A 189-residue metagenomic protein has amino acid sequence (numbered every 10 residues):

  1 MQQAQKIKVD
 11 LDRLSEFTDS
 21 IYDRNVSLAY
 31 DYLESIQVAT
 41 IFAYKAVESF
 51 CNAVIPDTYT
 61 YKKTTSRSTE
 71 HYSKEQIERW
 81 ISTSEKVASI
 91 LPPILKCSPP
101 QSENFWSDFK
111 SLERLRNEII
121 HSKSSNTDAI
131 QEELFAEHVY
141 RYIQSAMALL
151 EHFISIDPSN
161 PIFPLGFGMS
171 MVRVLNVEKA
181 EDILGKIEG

Functional and structural regions predicted by a protein language model:
M1-Q37, E188: Charged alpha-helical initiation segments
Q2-L11, C51-K62: Short, solvent-exposed beta-strand-terminating loops
Q2-Q5, Q37, I41, K45 (+4 more regions): Generic structural signal for well-ordered, non-transmembrane alpha-helical segments in soluble/cytosolic regions
E16-S20, S107-S111, S124-G189: Polyanionic, low-complexity intrinsically disordered segments
D23-S27, T60-K74, F135-R141, F167-V174: Charge-rich, acidic-biased intrinsically disordered regions
D23-V38, E103-K110, E133, E137: Short, solvent-exposed segments of well-ordered alpha helices
Y32-T58: Short, hydrophobic, well-ordered secondary-structure elements
V54-A129, M147-P164: Flexible secondary-structure boundary motifs
